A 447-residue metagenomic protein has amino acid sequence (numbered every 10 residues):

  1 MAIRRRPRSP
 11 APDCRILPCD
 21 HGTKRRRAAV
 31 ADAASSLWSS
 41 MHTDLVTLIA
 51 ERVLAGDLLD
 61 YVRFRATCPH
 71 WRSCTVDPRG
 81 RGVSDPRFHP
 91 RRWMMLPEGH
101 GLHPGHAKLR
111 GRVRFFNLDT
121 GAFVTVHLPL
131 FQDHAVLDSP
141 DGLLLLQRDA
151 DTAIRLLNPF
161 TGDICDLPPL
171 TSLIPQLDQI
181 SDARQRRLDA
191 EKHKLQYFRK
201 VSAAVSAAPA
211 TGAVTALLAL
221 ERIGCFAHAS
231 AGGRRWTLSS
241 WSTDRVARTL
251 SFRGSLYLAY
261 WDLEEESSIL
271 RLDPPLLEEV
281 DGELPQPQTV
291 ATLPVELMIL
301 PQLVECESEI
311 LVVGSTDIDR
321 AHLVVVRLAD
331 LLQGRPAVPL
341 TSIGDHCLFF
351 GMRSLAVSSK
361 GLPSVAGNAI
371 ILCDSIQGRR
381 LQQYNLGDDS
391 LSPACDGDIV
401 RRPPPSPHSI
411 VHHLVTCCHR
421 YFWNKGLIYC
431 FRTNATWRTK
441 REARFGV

Functional and structural regions predicted by a protein language model:
M1-S40, L48, R444-V447: CRL adaptor-proximal regions
D32-A34, D44-D60, D77, D149-D151: The Skp1-binding helix-loop-helix core of N-terminal F-box domains in SCF E3 ubiquitin ligase adaptors
T43, T47, L59-G80, F116 (+1 more regions): Short helix-loop-helix/strand-helix junction enriched in hydrophobic and basic residues
V76, G82-A107, L130-G142, L146 (+1 more regions): Beta-strand-rich domains and repeat architectures in extracellular enzymes and scaffolds, especially beta-propellers
R110-D119, A231, S267-P275, R320-Q333 (+1 more regions): Beta-propeller blade signature
F123-L323: A sequence/structural signal of beta-propeller blade repeats
I180-P209, V324, Q333-N385, D389-Y429 (+1 more regions): A surface-exposed beta-alpha-beta supersecondary segment
